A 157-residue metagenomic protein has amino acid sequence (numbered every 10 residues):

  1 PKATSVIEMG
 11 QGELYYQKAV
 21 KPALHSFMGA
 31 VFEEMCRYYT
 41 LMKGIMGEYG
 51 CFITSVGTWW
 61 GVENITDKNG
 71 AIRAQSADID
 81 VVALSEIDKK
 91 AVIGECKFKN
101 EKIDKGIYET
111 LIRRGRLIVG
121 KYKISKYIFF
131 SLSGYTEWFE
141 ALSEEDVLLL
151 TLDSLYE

Functional and structural regions predicted by a protein language model:
P1-E157: A cross-kingdom feature that marks ATP-driven nucleic-acid transaction machinery
